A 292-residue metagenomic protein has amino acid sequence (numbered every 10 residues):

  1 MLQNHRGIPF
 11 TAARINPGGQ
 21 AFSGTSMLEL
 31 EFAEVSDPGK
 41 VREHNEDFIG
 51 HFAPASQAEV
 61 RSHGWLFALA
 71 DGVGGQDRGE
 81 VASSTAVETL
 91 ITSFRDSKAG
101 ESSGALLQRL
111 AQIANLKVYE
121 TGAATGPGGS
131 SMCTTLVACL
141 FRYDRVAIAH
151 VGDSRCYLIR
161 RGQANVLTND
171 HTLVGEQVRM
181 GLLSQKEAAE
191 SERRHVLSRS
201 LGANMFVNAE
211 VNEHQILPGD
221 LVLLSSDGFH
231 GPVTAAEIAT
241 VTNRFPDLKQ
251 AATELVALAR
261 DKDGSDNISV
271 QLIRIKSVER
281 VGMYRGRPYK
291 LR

Functional and structural regions predicted by a protein language model:
M1-R292: PP2C/PPM-type serine/threonine phosphatase catalytic domain
